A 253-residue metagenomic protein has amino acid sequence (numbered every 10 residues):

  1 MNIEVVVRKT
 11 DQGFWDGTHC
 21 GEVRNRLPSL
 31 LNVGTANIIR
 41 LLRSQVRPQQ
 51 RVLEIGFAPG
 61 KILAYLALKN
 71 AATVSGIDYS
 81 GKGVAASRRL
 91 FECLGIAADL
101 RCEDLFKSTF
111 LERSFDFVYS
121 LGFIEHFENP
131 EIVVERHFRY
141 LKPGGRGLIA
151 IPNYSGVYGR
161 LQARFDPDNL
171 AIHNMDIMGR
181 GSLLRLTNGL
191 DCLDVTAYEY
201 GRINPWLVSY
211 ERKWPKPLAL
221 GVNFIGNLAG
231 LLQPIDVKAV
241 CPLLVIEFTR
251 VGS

Functional and structural regions predicted by a protein language model:
M1-R113, F117, L121, C241-L244: Conserved N-terminal segment of class I S-adenosyl-L-methionine
T10-T18, R24-S29, A86, F106 (+2 more regions): S-adenosyl-L-methionine-dependent methyltransferase catalytic module, highlighting the catalytic core
T35, K142-G145: Glycine/tryptophan-enriched, flexible segments
P48, A72, C93-I96, N129 (+2 more regions): Short, well-ordered coil loops that connect the C-terminus of an alpha-helix to the N-terminus of a beta-strand
G122-H126: A short His-aromatic
